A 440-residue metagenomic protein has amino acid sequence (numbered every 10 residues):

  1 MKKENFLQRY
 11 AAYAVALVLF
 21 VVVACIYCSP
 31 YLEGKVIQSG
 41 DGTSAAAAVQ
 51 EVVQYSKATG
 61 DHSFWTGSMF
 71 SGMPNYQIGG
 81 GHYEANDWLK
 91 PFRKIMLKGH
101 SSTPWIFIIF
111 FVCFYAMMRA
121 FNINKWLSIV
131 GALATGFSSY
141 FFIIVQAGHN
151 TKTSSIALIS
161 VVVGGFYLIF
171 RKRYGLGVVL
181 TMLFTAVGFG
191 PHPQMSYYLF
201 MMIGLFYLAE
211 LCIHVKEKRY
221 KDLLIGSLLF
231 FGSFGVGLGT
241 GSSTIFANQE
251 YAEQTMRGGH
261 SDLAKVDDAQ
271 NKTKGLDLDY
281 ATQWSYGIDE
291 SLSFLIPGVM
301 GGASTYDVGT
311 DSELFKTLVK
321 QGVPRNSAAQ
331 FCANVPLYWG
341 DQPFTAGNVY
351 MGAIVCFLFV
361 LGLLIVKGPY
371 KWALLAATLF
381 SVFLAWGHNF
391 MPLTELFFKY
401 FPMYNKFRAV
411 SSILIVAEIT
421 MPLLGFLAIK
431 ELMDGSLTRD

Functional and structural regions predicted by a protein language model:
M1-Y27, L224-F234, V360: Start-transfer (signal-anchor) and selected internal transmembrane alpha helices of multi-pass inner/ER membrane
K2-R9, L168-V178, E210-D222, K367 (+1 more regions): Membrane-interface junctions at the ends of membrane-embedded or membrane-associated helices
R9, V215-L228, E313, T317-A333 (+2 more regions): Membrane-interface helix-loop-helix junctions at transmembrane boundaries of multi-pass membrane enzymes, predominantly
F20, F111-A120, W126-H214, G226 (+1 more regions): Membrane-embedded helix bundles of polyisoprenyl
V23-F114, L133-V145, H149-I156, L276-M351 (+2 more regions): Membrane-interface coil-to-helix junctions
C28-G40, Q146-H149, S242-G258, K367 (+2 more regions): Juxtamembrane/interface segments at transmembrane-helix termini
P104-F121, V355-F357, L424: Transmembrane-helix motifs of polytopic, lipid-linked glycan transferases
L223-Y286: Polar, glycine-rich mid-to-C-terminal structural blocks that act as macromolecule-binding/assembly scaffolds
